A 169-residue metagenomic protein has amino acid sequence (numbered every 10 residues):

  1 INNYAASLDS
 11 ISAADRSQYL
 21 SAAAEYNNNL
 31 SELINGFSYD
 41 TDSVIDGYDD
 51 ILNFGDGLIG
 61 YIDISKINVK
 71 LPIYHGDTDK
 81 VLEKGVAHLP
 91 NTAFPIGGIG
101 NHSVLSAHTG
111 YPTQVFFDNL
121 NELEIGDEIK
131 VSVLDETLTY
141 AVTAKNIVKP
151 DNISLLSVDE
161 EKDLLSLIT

Functional and structural regions predicted by a protein language model:
I1-T169: Solvent-exposed, non-transmembrane regions of membrane-associated and secreted proteins
